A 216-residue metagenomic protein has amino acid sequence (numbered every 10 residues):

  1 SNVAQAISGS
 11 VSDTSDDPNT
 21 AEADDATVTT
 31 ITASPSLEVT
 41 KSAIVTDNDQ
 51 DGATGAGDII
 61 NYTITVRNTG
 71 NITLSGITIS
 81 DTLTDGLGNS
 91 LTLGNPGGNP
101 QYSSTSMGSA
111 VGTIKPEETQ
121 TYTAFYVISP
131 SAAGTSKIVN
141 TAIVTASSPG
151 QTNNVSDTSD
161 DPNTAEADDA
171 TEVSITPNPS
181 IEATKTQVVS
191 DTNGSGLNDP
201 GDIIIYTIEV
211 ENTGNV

Functional and structural regions predicted by a protein language model:
S1-V216: Exported/extracytosolic protein signature
